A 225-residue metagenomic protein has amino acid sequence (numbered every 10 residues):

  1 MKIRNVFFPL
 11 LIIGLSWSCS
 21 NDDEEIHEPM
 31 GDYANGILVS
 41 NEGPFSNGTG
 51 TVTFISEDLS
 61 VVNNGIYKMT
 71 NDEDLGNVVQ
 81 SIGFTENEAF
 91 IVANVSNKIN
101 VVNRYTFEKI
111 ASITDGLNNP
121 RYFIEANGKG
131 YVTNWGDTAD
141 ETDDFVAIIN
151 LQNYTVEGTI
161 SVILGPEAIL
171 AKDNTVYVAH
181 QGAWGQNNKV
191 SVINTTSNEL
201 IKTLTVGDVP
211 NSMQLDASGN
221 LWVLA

Functional and structural regions predicted by a protein language model:
M1-F7: Bacterial N-terminal signal peptides that target proteins for export
N5, S20-A225: Predominantly soluble domains enriched in secretory-pathway, periplasmic, or organellar proteins
L15-S18: C-terminal motif of bacterial Sec signal peptides marking the signal peptidase cleavage site
